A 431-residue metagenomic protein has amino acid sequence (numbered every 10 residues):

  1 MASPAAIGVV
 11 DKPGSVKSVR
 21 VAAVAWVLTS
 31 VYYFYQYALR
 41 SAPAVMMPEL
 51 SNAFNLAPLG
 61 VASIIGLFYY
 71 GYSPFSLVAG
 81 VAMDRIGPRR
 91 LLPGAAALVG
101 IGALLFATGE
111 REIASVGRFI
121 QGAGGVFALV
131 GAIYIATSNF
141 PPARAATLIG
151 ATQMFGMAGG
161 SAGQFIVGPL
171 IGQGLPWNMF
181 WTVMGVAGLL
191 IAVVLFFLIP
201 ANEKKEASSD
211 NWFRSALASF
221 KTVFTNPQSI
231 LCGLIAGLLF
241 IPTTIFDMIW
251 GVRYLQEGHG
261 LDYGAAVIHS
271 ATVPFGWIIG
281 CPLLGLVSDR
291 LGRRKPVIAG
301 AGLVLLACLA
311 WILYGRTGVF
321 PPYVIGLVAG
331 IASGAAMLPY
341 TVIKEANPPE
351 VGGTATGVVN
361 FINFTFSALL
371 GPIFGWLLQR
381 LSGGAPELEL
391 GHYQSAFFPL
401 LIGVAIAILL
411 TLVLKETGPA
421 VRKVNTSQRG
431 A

Functional and structural regions predicted by a protein language model:
V9-S18, N202-G233, Q428-A431: Juxtamembrane intracellular "pre-TM" segments in multi-pass secondary transporters
V24-P58, F246-V252, L370-F374: Extracytoplasmic
P43-V45, P227-L284, S367-G375: Extracytoplasmic gate region of multi-pass secondary transporters
P74-E112: Conserved MFS/SLC helix-loop-helix module at the cytosolic interface between two early adjacent transmembrane helices
F75-G87, G280-R293: Helix-to-loop junctions at the C-terminal end of transmembrane segments in multipass secondary transporters
R85-A96, D289-L303: Cytoplasmic membrane-interface "Motif A"-like loop-to-helix N-cap segments of 12-TM Major Facilitator Superfamily
G117-G156: Cytoplasmic helix-loop-helix junction between adjacent transmembrane helices in 12-TM secondary transporters
T152-P200: Helix-loop-helix hairpin linking two adjacent transmembrane segments in secondary transporters
